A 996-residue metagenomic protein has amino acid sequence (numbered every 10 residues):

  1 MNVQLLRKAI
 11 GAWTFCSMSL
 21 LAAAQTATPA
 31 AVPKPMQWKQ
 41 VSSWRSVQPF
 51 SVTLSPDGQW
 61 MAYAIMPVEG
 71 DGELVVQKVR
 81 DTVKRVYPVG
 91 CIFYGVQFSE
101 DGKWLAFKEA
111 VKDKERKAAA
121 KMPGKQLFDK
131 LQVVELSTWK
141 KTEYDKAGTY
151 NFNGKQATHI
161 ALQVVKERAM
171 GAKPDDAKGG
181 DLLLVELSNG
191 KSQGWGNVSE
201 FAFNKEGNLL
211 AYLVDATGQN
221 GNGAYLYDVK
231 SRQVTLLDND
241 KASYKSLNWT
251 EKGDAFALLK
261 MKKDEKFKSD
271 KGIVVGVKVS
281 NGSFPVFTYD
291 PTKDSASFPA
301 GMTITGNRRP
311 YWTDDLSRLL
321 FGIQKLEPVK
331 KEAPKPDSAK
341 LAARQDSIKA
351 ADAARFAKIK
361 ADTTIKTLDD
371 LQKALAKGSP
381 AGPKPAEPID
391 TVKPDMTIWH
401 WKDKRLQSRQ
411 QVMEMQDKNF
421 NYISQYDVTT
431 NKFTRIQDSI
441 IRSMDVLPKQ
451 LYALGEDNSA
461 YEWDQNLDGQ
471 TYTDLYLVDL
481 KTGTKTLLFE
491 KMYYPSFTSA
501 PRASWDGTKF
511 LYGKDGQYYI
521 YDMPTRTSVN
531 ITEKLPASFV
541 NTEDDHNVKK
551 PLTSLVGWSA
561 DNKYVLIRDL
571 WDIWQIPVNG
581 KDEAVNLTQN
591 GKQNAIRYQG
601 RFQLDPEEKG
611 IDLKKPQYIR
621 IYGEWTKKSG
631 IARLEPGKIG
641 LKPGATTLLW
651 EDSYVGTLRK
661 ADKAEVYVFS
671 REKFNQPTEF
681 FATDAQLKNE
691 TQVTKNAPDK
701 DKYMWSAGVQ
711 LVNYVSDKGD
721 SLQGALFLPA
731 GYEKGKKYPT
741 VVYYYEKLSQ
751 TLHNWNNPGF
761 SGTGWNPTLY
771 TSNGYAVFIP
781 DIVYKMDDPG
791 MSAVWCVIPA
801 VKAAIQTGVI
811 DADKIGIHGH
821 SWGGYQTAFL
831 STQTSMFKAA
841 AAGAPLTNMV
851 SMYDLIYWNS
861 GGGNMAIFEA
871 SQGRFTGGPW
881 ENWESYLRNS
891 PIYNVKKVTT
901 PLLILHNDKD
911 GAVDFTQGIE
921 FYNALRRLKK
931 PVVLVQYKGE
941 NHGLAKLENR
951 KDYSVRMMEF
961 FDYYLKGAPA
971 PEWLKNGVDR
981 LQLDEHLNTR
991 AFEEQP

Functional and structural regions predicted by a protein language model:
M1-A30, L846, G863, P996: Bacterial Sec-dependent N-terminal signal peptides
C16, A22-T678, A682-T683, P971-D979 (+1 more regions): Beta-propeller folds
G218-Q219, E265, N281-G282, V478-T484 (+10 more regions): Secondary-structure transition/capping motifs at alpha-helix termini and the adjoining loop/turn into the next element
N307, L316, Q450, T553 (+21 more regions): Active-site lining segments that contact anionic ligands and/or coordinate catalytic metals
T434, L454, V529, F681 (+5 more regions): Hydrophobic/aromatic beta-strand patches that form the interior of the parallel beta-sheet core in alpha/beta enzyme
N458, Y622-G623, E672, Y743-K747 (+2 more regions): Glycine-rich His-Gly loop
K534-H546, L687-N689, T694-K814, H818-H820 (+1 more regions): Cap/lid segment of the alpha/beta-hydrolase catalytic domain
N757-P996: Active-site-proximal cap/loop segments of hydrolase catalytic domains
